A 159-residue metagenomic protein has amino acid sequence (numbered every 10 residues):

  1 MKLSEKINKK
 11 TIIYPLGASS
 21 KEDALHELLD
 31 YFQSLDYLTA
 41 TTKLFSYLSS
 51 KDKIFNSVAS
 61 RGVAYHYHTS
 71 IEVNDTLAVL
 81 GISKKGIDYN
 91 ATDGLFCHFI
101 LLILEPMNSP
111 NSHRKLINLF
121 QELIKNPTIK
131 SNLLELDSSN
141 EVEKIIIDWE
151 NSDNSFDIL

Functional and structural regions predicted by a protein language model:
M1-L159: Cytosolic covalent-transfer regions centered on His/Cys nucleophiles that carry phosphoryl or persulfide groups
